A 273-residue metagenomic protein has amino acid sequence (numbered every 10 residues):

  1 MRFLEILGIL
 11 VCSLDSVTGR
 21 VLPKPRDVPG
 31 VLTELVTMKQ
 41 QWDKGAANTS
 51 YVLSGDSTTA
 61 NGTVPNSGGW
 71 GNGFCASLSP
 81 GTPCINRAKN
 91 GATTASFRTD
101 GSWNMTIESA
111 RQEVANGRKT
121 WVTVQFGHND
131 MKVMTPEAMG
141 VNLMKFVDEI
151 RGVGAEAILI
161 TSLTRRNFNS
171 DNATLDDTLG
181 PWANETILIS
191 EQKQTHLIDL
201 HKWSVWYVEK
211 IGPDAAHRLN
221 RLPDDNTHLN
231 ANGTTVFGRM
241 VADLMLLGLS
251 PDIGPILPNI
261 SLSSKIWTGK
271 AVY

Functional and structural regions predicted by a protein language model:
M1-P23: Fungal secretory targeting signals
R20-N90, I107-A115: Serine-esterase "nucleophile elbow" of acetyl-processing enzymes
S50-G55, T59-A60, T82-A88, K119-F126 (+5 more regions): Structural recognition of the beta-strand scaffold that forms the well-ordered cores of secreted hydrolase catalytic
N61-T63, T94-F97, D130-P136, I160 (+2 more regions): Extracytoplasmic/secreted cell-surface and envelope-processing proteins
D100-V141, R165: Oxyanion-hole/transition-state-stabilizing segment in secreted/luminal serine hydrolases and related acyltransferases
E137-K145, T178-A183: Charged helix-capping and loop-helix junction motifs
M144-G154: Surface-exposed amphipathic alpha-helices with a cationic face
T164-Y273: Catalytic His-Asp segment of secreted/periplasmic serine-dependent ester chemistry enzymes
